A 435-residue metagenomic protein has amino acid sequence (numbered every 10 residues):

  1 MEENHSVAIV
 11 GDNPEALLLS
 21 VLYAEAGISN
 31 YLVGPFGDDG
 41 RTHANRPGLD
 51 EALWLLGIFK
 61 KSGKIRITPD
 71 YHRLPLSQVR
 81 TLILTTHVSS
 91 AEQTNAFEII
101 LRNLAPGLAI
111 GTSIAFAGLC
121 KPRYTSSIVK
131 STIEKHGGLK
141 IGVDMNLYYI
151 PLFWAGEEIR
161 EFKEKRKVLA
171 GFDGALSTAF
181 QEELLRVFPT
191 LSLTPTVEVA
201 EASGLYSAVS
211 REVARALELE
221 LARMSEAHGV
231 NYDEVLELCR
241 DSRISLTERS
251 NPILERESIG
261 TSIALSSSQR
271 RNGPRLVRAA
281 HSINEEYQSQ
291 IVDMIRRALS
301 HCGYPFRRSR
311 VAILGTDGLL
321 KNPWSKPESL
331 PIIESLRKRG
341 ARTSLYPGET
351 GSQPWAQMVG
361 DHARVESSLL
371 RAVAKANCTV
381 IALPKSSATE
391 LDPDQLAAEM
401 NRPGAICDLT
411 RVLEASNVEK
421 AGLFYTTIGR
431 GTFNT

Functional and structural regions predicted by a protein language model:
M1-T435: Structural/interface elements that position substrates and couple domains in central-metabolism enzymes
